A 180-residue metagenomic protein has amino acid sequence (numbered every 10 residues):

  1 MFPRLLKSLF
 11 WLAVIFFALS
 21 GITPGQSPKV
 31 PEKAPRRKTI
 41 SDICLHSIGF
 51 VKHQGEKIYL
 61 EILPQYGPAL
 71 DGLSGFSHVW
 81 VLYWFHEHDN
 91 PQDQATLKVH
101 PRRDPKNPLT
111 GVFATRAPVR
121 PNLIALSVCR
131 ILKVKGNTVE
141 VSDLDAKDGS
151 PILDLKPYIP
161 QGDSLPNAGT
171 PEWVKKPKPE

Functional and structural regions predicted by a protein language model:
M1-F10: Bacterial N-terminal signal peptides that target proteins for export
A13, G21-E180: Glycine-rich, low-complexity intrinsically disordered segments
